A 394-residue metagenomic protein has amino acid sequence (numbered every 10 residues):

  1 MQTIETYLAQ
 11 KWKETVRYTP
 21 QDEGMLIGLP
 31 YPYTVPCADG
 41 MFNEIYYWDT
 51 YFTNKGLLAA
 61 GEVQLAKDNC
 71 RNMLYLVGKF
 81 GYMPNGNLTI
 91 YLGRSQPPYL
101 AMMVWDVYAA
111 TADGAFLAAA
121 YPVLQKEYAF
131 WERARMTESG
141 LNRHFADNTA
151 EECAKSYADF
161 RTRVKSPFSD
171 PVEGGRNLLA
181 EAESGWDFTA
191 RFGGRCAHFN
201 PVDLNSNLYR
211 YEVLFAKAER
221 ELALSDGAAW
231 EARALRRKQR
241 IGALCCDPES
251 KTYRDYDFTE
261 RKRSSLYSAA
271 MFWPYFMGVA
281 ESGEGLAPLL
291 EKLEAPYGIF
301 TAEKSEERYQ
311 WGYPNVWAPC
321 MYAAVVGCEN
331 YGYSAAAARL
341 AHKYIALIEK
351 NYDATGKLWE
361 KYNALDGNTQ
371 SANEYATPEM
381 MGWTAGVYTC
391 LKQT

Functional and structural regions predicted by a protein language model:
M1-E44, D68-N87, G140-V202, R236-V316 (+1 more regions): Extended glycan-interaction surfaces of carbohydrate-active proteins
Y46-L76, A270-E281, M321-S334: Alpha-helical support elements that line or immediately flank enzyme active sites and cofactor-binding pockets
T50, P97, A101-V104, N205 (+2 more regions): TPR repeat positional signature
G56, M103-D106, Y211, A218 (+3 more regions): Core register positions within helices of long alpha-helical scaffolds
A66, L117, G227-A228, A234 (+2 more regions): Solenoid-repeat scaffolds in large eukaryotic assemblies
V77-A120: Aromatic/His-enriched, Gly/Pro-containing loop or helix-boundary segments that lie immediately adjacent to catalytic
V107-A119, F215-E231, Y331-A335: Inter-helical turn/loop segments and adjacent helix faces that build the functional surface of alpha-helical bundle
L124-E127, G227-C245, A341-Y344: Short amphipathic alpha-helical coiled-coil/interface segments
